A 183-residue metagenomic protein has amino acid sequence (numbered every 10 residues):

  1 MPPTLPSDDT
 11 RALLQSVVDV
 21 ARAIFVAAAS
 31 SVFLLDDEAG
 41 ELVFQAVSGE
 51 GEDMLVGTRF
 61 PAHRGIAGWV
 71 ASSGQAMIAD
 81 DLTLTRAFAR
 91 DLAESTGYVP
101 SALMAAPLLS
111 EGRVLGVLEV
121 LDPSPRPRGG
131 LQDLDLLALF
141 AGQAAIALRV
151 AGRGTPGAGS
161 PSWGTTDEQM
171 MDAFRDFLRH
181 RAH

Functional and structural regions predicted by a protein language model:
S7, S31-L55: GAF sensory/regulatory domain recognition with acknowledged cross-activation on helical regulatory dimers
D9-A28, V32, I66, F174: Amphipathic alpha-helical coiled-coil segments that mediate homodimerization and allosteric signal transmission
E50, V117-P127: Short beta-strand-to-loop transition segments that serve as allosteric relay/switch motifs in sensory/regulatory domains
E52-D53, D80-A102, S124: Signal-transducing coupling segments at domain and membrane junctions
D53-M77: Acidic/proline- and glycine-rich, intrinsically disordered low-complexity segments that serve as regulatory linkers
S101-L109: A short, aliphatic-rich beta-strand micro-motif
A138-A145, T155: Allosteric cytosolic regulatory segments
V150-H183: Signal-transducing coiled-coil/dimerization helices and immediately adjacent hinge/linker segments that couple sensory
